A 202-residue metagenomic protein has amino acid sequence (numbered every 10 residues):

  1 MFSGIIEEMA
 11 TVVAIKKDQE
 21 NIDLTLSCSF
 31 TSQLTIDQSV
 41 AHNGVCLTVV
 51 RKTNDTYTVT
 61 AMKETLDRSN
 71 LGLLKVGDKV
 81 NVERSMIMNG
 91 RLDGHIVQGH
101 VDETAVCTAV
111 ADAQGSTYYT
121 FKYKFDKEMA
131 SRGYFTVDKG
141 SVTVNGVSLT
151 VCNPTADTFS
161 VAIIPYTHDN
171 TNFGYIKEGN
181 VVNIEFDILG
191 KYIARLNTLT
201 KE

Functional and structural regions predicted by a protein language model:
M1-E202: Conserved loop->alpha-helix
